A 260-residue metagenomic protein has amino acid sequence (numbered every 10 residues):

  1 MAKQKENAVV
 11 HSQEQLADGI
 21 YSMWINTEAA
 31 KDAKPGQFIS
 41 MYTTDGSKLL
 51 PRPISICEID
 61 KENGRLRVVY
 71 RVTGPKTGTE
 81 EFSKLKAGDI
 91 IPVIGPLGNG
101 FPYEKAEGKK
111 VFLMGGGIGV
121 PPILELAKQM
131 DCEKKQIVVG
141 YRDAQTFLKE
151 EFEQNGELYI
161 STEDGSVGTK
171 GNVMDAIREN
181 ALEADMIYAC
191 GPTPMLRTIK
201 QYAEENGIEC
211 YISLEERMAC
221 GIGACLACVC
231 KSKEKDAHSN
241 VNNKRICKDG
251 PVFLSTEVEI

Functional and structural regions predicted by a protein language model:
A2-A87: Ferredoxin-reductase
Q4, N243-I260: Short, basic/aromatic-enriched C-terminal tail that caps enzymatic domains
S12, E58, I160-T162, I212 (+1 more regions): Structural signal for conserved beta-strand scaffold positions within catalytic alpha/beta enzyme cores
T77-R217: FNR/FR-type flavoprotein reductase catalytic core
P122, E216-P251: Local cysteine-cluster metal-coordination motifs and their immediate loop/turn environment, predominantly Fe-S cluster
